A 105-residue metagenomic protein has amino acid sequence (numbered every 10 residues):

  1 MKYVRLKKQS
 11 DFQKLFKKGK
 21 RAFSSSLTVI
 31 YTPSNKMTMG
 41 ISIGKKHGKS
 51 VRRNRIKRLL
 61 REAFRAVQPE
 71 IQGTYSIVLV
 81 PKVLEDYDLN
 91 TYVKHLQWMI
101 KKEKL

Functional and structural regions predicted by a protein language model:
M1-L105: Positively charged, solvent-exposed patches that mediate nucleic-acid binding
